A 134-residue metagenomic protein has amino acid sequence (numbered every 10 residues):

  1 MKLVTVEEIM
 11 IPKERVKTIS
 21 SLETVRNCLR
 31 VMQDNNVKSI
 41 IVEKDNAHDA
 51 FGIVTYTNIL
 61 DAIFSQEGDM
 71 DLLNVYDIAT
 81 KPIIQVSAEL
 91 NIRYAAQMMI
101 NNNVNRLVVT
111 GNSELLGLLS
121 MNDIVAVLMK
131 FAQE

Functional and structural regions predicted by a protein language model:
M1-E134: Tandem CBS (Cystathionine beta-synthase) repeat/Bateman regulatory domains
